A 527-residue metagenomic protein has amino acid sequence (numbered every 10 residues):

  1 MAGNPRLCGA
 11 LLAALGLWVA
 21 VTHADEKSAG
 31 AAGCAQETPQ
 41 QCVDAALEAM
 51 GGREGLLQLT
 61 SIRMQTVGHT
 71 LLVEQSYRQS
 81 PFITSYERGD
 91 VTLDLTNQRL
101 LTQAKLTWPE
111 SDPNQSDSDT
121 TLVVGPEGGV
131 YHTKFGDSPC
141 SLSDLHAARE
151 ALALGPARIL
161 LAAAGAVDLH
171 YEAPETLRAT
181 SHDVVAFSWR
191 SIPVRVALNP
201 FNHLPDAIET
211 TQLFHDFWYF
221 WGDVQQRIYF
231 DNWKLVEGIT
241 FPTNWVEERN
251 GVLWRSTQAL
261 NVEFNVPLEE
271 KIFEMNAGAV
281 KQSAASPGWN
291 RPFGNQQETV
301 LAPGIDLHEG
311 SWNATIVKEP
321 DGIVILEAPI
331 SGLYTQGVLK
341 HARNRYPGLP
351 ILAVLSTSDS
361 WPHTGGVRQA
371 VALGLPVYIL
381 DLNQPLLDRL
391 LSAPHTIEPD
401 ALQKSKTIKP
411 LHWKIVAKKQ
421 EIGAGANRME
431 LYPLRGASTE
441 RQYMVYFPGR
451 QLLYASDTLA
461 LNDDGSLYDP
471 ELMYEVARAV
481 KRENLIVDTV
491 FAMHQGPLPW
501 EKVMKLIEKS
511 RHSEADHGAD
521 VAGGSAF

Functional and structural regions predicted by a protein language model:
Q36-Q41, E48, V123-V194, P200-N202 (+5 more regions): Flexible, processing/modification-adjacent segments and terminal tails in exported/periplasmic/extracellular proteins
P39-G136, D168, A173-T176, G332: N-terminal mature ectodomain segment of secretory-pathway/periplasmic proteins
R178-A277, Y446-P448, A455-S456, L461-E483: Gly/Pro-enriched, hydrophobic low-complexity segments that function as extracytoplasmic propeptides/linkers
V246, A477-F527: Divalent-metal (often Zn2+) His-rich catalytic cores of metallo-beta-lactamase-fold enzymes
S256-P320: Zn-dependent metallo-beta-lactamase
E298-A342, Q442-L461: Conserved beta-strand hairpin/beta-sheet module of binuclear metal-dependent hydrolase folds, prominently
L326-A328, L352-S360, Y378-D381, L453-T458 (+2 more regions): Active-site neighborhood of phospho(di)ester-bond hydrolases with catalytic His/Asp-centered motifs
L333-Y378, R482-V487: Active-site metal-binding motif and surrounding structural segment of the metallo-beta-lactamase
